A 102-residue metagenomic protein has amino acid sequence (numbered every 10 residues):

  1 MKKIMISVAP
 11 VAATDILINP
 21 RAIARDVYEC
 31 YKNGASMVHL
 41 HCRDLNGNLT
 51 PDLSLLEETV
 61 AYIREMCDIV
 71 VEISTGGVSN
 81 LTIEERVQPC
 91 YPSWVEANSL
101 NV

Functional and structural regions predicted by a protein language model:
I4-P10, V38-L40, I69-T75, E96-L100: Hydrophobic faces of well-ordered beta-strands that scaffold small-molecule active sites in alpha/beta enzyme cores
S7-R25, S74-I83: Active-site mouth loops of central-metabolism enzymes
I23, C30, H41, N98: Conserved, mostly hydrophobic/aromatic
R25, E29, S54-Y62, E85-P89: Alpha-helical scaffolding segments of alpha/beta enzyme cores, especially the outer helices of TIM-barrel or partial
G34-T59: Glycine-rich, proline-tolerant flexible connector loops at the mouths of alpha/beta enzymes
A61-V71: Active-site neighborhood of glycoside hydrolase catalytic domains
N80-V102: Extended substrate/RNA-proximal surfaces in nucleic-acid metabolism proteins
